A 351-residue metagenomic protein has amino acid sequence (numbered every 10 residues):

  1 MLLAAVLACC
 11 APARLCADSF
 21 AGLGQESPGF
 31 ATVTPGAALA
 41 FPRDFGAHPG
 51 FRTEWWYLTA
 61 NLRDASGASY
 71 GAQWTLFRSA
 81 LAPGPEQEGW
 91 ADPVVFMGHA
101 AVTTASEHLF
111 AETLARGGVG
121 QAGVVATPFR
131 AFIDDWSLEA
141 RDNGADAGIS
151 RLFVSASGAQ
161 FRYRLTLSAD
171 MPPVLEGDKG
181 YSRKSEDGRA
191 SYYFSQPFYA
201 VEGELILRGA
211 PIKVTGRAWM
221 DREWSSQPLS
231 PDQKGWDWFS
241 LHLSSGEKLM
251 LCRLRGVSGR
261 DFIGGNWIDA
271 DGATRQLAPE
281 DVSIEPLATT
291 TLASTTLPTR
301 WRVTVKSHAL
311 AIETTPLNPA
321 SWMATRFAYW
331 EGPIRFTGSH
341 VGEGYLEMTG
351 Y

Functional and structural regions predicted by a protein language model:
M1-C10: Bacterial N-terminal signal peptides
R14-Y351: Targeting-peptide/extracellular-domain and disordered-appendage signature
